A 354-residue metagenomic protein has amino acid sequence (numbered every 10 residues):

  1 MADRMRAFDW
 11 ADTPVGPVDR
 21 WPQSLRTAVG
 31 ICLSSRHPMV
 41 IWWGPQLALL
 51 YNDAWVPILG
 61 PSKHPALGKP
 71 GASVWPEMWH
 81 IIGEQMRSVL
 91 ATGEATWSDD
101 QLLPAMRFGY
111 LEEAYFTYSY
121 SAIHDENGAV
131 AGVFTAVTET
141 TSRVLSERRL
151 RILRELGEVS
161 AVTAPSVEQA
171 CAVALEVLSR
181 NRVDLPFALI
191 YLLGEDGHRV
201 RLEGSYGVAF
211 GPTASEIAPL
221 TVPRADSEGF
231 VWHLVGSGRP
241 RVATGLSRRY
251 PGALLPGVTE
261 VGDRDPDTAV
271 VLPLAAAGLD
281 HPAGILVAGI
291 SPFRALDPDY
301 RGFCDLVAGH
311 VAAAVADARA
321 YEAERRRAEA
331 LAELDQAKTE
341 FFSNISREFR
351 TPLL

Functional and structural regions predicted by a protein language model:
D3-A7, Q46-A72, E176, V183 (+3 more regions): GAF sensory/regulatory domain recognition with acknowledged cross-activation on helical regulatory dimers
L103-E112, T244-T268: Signal-transducing coupling segments at domain and membrane junctions
Y118-S119, A129-E139, G289, V307: PAS-family sensory domains
S119-S121, D267-G278: A short, aliphatic-rich beta-strand micro-motif
H124-N127, A131-R154, A313: Sensory coupling linkers of modular signal transduction proteins
V133-A136, L272, D280-I290, A313: Sensory beta-strand/linker motifs that couple input domains to effectors
D305-A312: Allosteric cytosolic regulatory segments
R326-L354: Primarily the dimerization/phosphotransfer
